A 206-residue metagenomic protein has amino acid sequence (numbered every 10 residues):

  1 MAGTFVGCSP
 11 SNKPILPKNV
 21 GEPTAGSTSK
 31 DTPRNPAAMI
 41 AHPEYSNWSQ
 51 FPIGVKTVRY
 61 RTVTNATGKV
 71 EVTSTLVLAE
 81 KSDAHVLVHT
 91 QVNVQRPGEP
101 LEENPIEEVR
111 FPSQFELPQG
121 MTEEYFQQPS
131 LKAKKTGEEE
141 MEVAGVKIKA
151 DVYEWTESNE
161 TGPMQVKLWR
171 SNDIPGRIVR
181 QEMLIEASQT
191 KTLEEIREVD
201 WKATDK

Functional and structural regions predicted by a protein language model:
T4-G7: C-terminal motif of bacterial Sec signal peptides marking the signal peptidase cleavage site
S9-K206: Acidic, serine/threonine-rich low-complexity disordered tracts
